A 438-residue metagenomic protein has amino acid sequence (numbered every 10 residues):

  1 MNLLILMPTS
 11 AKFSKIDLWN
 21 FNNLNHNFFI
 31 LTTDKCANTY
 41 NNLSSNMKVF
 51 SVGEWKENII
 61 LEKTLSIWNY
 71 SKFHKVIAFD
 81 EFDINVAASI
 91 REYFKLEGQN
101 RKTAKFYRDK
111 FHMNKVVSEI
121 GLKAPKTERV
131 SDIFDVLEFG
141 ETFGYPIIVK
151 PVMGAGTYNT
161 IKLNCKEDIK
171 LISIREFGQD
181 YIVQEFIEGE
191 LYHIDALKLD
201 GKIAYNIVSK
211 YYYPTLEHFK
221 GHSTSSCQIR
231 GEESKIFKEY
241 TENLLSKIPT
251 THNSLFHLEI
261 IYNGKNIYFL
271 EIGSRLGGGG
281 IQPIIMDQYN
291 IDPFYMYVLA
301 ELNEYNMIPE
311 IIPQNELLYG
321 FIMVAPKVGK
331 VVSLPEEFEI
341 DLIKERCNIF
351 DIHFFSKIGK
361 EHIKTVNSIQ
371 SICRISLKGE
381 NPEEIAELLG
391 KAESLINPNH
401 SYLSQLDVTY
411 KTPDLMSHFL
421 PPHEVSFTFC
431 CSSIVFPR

Functional and structural regions predicted by a protein language model:
M1-S10: Nucleotide-activated donor-dependent transferases that construct or modify glycoconjugates
L4, F28, E119, V298-P421 (+1 more regions): Peripheral (often C-terminal) accessory segments that flank ATP-dependent C-N-forming ligase machineries
D17-H26: A short, Lys/Arg-enriched amphipathic alpha-helix followed by its capping loop at the start of a domain
T32-N38: Short, polar loop motifs at secondary-structure junctions
L43-R129, E138, S371: Conserved N-proximal alpha/beta basic substrate-recognition cap immediately N-terminal to, or forming the N-lobe
D109-E188, L199-K202, S223, C227-S246 (+3 more regions): Active-site nucleotide/adenylate-binding loops and adjacent lid/helix of ATP-dependent enzymes
I161, E185, I229, M286 (+1 more regions): Short, well-ordered beta-strand elements within core beta-sheets of diverse protein domains
E185-T250, L255-H257, Y262, F269 (+2 more regions): ATP-dependent carboxylate/phosphate-activation module, predominantly the ATP-grasp catalytic core and closely related
